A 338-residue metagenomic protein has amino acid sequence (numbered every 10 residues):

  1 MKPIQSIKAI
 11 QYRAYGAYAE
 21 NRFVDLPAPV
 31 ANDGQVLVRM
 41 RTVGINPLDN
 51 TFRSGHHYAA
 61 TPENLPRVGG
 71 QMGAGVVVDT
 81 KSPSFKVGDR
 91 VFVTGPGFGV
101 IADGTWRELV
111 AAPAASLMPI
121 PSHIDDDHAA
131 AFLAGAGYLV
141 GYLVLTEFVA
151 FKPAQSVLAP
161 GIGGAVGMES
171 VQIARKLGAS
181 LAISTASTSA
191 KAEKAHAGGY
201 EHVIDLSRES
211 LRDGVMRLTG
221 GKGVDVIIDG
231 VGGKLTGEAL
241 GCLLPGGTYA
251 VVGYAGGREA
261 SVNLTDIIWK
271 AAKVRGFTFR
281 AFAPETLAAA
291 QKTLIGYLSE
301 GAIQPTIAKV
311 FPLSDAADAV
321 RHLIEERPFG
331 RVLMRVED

Functional and structural regions predicted by a protein language model:
K2-Q5, E285-D338: C-terminal hydrophobic helical "lid"/dimerization subdomain of Rossmann-like NAD(P)H-dependent oxidoreductases
P27-I45, H57-F98, G104: Glycine-rich beta-strand-centered segment in the early N-terminal region that forms part of a ligand/cofactor-binding
V93-G161: NAD(P)H dinucleotide-binding glycine-rich loop of Rossmann-like/cofactor-binding domains, especially the beta1-alpha1
A131-R208: Mid-domain Rossmann-like dinucleotide-binding core that forms the NAD(H)/NADP(H) cofactor-binding site
G161-I162, V231, Y254: NAD(P)H cofactor-binding loop motif with strongest signal on the N-terminal glycine-rich segment
A179, K234-I303, R335-D338: Glycine-rich phosphate-binding loop and adjacent beta-alpha segment of Rossmann(oid) nucleotide-cofactor-binding
L211-G221: Short amphipathic alpha-helix with an adjacent loop that forms part of the alpha/beta core around
